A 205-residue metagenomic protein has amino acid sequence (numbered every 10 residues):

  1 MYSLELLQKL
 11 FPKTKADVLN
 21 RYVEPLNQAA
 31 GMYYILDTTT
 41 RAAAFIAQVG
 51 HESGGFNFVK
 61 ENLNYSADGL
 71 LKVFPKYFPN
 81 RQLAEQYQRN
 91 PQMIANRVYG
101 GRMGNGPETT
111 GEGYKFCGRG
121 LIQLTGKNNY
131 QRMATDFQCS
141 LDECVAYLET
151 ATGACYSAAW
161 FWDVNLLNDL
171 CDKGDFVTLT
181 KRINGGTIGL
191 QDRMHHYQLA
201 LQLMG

Functional and structural regions predicted by a protein language model:
M1, T38-A47, G174-L179: Alpha-helical scaffolds flanking conserved acidic
Y2-R21, G50-W160: Peptidoglycan-targeting cell-wall enzymes and recognition modules
L10-A44: N-terminal carbohydrate-binding/catalytic regions of secreted carbohydrate-active enzymes
Y33-L36, L166-K173: Surface-exposed helix-capping loop/turn segments at secondary-structure junctions
L36-R41, Y114-C117, T150, G174-D175: Extracellular/periplasmic catalytic domains that process cell-envelope and extracellular macromolecules
V49-E52, D172-G189: Acidic helix/loop microenvironments that form the catalytic cleft of cell-wall polysaccharide enzymes
S157, W162, L166, R182: Ligand-binding pocket segment of bilobal, Venus flytrap-like solute-binding proteins
R182-G205: Low-complexity, Gly/Ser/Thr/Pro-rich intrinsically disordered linker/tail segments
